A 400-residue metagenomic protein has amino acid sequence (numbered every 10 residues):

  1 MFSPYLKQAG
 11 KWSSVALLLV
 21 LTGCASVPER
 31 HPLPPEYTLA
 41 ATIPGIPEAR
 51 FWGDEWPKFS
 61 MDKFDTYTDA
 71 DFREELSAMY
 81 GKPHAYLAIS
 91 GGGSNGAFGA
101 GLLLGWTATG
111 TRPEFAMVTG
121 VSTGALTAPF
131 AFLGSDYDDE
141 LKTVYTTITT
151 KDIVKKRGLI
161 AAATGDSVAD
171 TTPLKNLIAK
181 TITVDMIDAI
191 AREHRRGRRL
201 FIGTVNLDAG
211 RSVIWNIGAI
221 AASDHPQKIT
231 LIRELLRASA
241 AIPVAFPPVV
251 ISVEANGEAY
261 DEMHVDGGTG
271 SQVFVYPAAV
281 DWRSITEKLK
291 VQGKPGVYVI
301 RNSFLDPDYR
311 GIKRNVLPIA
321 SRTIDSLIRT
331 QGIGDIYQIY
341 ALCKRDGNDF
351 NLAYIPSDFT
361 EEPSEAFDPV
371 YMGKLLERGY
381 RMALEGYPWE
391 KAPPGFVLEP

Functional and structural regions predicted by a protein language model:
F2-S14: Bacterial N-terminal signal peptides that target proteins for export
L17: N-terminal Rossmann-like dinucleotide-binding module
V20-G23: C-terminal motif of bacterial Sec signal peptides marking the signal peptidase cleavage site
A25-A116, F132-P400: Patatin-like phospholipase
G93, V121-S122: Catalytic nucleophile serine of serine hydrolases, specifically the conserved "nucleophile elbow" pentapeptide
T127-F130: Hydrolases whose catalytic domains are alpha/beta-hydrolase-1, hotdog thioesterase, or metallo-beta-lactamase-like
